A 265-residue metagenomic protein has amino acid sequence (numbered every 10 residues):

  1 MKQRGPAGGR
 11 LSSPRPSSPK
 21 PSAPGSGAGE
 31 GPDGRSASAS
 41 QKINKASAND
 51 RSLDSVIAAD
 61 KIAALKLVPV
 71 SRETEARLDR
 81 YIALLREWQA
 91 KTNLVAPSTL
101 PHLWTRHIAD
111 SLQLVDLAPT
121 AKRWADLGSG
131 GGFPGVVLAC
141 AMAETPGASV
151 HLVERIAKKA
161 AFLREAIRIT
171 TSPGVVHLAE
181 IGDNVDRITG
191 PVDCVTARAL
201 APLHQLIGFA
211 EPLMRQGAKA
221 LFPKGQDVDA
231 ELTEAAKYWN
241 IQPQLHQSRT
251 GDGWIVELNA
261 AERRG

Functional and structural regions predicted by a protein language model:
M1-A121, A125, K158-T170: Class I SAM-dependent transferase core
L85, L138, P223-K224: Residue-level signal for inorganic ion chemistry
Q89, M142, I167, L232 (+1 more regions): Conserved hydrophobic residues forming the short capping helix/wall of the S-adenosyl-L-methionine
A109-A197, I207-G208: Conserved SAM/SAH cofactor-binding pocket of Class I
G147-A148, Q216-A218: A short helix->loop->beta-strand "cap" motif at the edges of active sites that frequently abuts
H151, G225-G265: Active-site capping/gating segments
I207-G217: A short glycine-rich, Lys/Arg-flanked "PGG" loop and its adjoining helix->strand segment in the class I
G217-D227: Conserved beta-strand signature within the Rossmann-like core of class I S-adenosyl-L-methionine
